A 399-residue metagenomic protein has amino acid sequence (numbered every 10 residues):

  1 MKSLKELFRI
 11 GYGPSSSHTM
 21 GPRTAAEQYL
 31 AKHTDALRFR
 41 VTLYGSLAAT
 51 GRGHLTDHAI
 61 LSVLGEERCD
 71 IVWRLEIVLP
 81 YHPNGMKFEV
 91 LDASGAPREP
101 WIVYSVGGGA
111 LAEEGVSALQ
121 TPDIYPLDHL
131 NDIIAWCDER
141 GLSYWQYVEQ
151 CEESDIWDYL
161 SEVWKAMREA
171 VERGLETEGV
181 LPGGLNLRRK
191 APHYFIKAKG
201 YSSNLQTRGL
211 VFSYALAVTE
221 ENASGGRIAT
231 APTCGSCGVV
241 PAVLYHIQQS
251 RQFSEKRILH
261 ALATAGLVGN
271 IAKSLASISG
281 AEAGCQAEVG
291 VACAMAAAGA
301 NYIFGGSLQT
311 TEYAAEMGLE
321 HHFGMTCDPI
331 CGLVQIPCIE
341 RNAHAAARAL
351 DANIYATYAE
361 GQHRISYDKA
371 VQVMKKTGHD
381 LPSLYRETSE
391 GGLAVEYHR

Functional and structural regions predicted by a protein language model:
F8-A26, S224-V243, C285-C293: Conserved phosphate/anionic-ligand binding catalytic regions in large, soluble enzymes, centered on
I10-G11, S279-G284, P329-C338: Short beta-alpha connecting loops at secondary-structure transitions that line or flank enzyme active sites
T19-K32, P241-Q252, A298-G305: Alpha-helical support elements that line or immediately flank enzyme active sites and cofactor-binding pockets
P22-V90, W101-V103: Early transmembrane hairpin of solute transport permeases
V63-Y201, G209-L210: C-terminal regulatory domains involved in ligand/effector binding and gene-expression control
R168-I271, S277-G284, G392-R399: Accessory "access/gating" subregions that flank catalytic or transport cores
S213, A217, G238-Q248, A263-I271 (+3 more regions): Contiguous, well-ordered alpha-helical segments that form the cores/surfaces of helical PPI scaffolds
A300-R399: Functionally critical mobile loop/hinge segments
